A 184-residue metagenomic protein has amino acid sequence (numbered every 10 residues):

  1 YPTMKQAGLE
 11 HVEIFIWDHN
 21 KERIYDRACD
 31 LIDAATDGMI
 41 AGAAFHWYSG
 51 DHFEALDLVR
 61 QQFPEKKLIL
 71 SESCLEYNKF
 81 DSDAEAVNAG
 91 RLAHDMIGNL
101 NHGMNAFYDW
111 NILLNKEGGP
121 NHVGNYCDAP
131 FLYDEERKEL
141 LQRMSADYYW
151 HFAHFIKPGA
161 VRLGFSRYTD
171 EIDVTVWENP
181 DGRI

Functional and structural regions predicted by a protein language model:
Y1-N78, G90: Active-site neighborhood of glycoside hydrolase catalytic domains
A7, N99, F152-I156: Change "in soluble alpha/beta enzymes" to "in soluble alpha/beta proteins
E10-V12, A41, K66, N105 (+3 more regions): Structural beta-strand/beta-sheet cores of well-ordered domains, especially the beta-sheet scaffolds that support
R23-R27, G119, E171-T175: Short, solvent-exposed polar/charged micro-motifs at secondary-structure junctions
V59-Q61, I97-H102, V176-W177: A general structural signal for short secondary-structure junctions and capping/turn motifs
K67-H151, R162-Y168: Aromatic/acidic polysaccharide-binding cleft in carbohydrate-active enzymes
H154-F155, F165-I184: Carbohydrate-binding surface patches
